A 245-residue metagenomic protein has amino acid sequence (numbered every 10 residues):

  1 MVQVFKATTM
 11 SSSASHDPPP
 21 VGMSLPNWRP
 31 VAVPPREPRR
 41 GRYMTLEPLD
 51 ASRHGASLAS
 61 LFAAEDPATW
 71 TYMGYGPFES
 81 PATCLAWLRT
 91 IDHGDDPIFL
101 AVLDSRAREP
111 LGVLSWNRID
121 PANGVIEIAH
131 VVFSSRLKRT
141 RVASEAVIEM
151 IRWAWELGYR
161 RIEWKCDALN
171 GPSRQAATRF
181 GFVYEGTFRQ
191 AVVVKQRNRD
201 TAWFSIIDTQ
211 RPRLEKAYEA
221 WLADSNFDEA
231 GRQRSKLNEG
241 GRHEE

Functional and structural regions predicted by a protein language model:
V2-T140, W153-L157, R197-P212, A217-E245: GNAT-family acyltransferases
M150: Flexible ATP-lid and adjacent glycine-rich G1/G2 motifs of the Bergerat
W155-C166: Conserved GNAT acetyl-CoA-binding A-motif
W164-R174: Conserved beta-strand-loop-alpha-helix junction that forms the acyl-donor binding cleft
A176-A177, F204: Conserved active-site tyrosine of GNAT-family acetyltransferases
R179-G181: Active-site-proximal glycine-rich helix-loop-beta segment
V183-R197: Conserved catalytic-core motifs of GNAT/GCN5-like acyltransferases
